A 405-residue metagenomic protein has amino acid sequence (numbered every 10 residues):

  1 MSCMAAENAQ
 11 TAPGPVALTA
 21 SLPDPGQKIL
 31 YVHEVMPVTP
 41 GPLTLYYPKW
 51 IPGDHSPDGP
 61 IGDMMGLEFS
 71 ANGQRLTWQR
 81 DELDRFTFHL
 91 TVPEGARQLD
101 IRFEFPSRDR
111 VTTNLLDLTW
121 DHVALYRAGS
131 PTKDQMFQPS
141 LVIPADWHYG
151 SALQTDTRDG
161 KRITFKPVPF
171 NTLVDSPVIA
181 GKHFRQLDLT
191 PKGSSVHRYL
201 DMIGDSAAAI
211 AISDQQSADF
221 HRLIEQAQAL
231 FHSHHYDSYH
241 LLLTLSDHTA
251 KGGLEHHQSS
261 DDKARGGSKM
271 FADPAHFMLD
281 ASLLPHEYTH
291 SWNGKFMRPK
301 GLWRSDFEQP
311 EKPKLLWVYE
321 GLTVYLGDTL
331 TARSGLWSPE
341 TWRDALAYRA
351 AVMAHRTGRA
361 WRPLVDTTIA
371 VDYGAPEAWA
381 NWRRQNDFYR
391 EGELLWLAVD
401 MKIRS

Functional and structural regions predicted by a protein language model:
M1-A6: Hydrophobic h-region of N-terminal signal peptides that target proteins for export in Gram-negative bacteria
A9-I51, D121: Early extracytoplasmic/domain-onset interaction patches
V35, P57-G66, S70-Y236, T249-G252: Non-catalytic architectural context of zinc metalloproteases
D188-L316: Juxtacatalytic substrate-recognition/specificity segment
L223, D237-L241, H355-W361, W396: Long amphipathic alpha-helical segments
H234-L241, S334-R343, S405: Surface-exposed patches in mature extracellular/periplasmic domains of secreted proteins
M297-D306, P310-E393: Acidic/His/Gly-enriched intrinsically disordered linker/tail segments that often contain short helix/coil "MoRF-like"
L394, K402-S405: C-terminal, non-catalytic "cap/extension" segments appended to globular domains
